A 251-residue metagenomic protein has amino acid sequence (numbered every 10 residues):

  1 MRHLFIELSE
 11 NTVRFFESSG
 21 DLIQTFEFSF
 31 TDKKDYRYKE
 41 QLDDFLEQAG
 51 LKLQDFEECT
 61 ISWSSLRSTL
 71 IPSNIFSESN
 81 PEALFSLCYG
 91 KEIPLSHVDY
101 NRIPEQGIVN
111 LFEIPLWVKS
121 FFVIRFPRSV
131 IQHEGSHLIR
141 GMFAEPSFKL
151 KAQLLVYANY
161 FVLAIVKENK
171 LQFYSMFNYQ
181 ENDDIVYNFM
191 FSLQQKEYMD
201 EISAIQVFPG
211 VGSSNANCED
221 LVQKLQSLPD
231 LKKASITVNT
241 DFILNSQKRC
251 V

Functional and structural regions predicted by a protein language model:
M1-A49: N-terminal ordered "arm"
R2-L4, N11-E17, R102-M199: Small-residue (GG/TT-enriched) beta-loop-alpha framework at ligand/catalytic clefts
L4, K52-S62, M199-G210: Hydrophobic beta-strand segments of well-ordered beta-sheets in folded domains
E7-N11, F30, I61-L66, F112-E113 (+2 more regions): Structural motif
E27-K33, E40-F143, K233, T237: Active-site neighborhood for divalent-cation/phosphate handling
S73-N74, I165-K167, E219: Short amphipathic alpha-helical segments
I103, M176-C250: Accessory, usually C-terminal, subdomains that scaffold auxiliary metal cofactors
L154-V156, K248-V251: A polyampholytic, Gly/Pro-enriched intrinsically disordered region
